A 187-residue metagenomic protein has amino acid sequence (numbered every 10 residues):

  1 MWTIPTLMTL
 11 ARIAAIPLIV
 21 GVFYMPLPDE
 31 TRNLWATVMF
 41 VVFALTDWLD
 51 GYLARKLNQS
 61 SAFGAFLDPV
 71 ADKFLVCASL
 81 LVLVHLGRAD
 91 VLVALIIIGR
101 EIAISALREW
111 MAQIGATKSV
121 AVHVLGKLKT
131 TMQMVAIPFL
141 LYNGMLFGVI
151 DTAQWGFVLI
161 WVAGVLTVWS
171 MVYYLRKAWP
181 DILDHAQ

Functional and structural regions predicted by a protein language model:
M1-Q187: Alpha-helical transmembrane bundles and membrane-interface segments of multipass inner-membrane proteins
